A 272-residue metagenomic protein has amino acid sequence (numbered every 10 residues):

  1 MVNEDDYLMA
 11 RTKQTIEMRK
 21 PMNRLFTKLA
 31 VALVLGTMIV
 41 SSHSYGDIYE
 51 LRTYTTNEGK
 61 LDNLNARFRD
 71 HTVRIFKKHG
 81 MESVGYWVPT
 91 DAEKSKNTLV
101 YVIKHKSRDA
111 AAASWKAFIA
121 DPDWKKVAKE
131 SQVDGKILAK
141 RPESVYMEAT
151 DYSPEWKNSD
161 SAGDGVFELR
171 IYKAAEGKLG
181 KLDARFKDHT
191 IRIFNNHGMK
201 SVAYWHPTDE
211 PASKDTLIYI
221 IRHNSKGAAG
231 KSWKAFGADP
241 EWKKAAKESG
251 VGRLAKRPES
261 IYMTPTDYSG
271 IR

Functional and structural regions predicted by a protein language model:
N3-P21: Short, Lys/Arg-enriched N-terminal segments with co-localized hydrophobic residues within the first ~10-30 amino acids
E4-L8, R24, S44, Y268: Short linear motifs in intrinsically disordered/low-complexity regions
R11-Q14, F26, G36: Intrinsically disordered/low-complexity terminal segments and short unstructured peptides
K20-V31: Bacterial N-terminal signal peptides that target proteins for export
A30-M38: Bacterial N-terminal signal peptides
V40-W242, E248-R272: Short S/T/G/P-rich N-terminal loop/turn motif that feeds into the first structured element of a domain
